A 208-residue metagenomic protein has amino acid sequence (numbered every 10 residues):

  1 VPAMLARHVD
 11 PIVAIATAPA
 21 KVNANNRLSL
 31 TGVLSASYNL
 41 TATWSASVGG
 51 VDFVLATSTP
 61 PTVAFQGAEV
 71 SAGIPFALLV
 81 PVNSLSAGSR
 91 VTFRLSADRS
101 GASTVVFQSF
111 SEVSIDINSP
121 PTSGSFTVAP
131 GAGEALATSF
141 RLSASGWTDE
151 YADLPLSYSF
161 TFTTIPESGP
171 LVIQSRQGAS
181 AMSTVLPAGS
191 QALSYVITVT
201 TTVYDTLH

Functional and structural regions predicted by a protein language model:
P2-V13, T104-S123: Proline/serine/threonine-rich low-complexity linkers at boundaries of modular beta-sandwich domains
A20-N26, S119, A129-T138: Short, solvent-exposed loop/linker segments at the N-terminal edge of repeated beta-sheet extracellular domains
N26-L34, A137-S145: A short beta-strand segment in extracellular, disulfide-stabilized domains
A36-W44, T138-F140, T148-T164: Solvent-exposed loop segments of extracellular immunoglobulin-like
S37, S45-P60, S100-A102, F160-L171: Change "in extracellular beta-sheet-rich domains … of secreted and cell-surface proteins" to "in beta-sheet-rich domains
G67-I74, L171-A181: Short beta-strand segments within Ig-like beta-sandwich modules, predominantly Fibronectin type-III
V82-S89, P187-V196: Surface-exposed, short loops/turns at beta-strand junctions within beta-sandwich domains
F93-A97, V199-T201: Hydrophobic/tyrosine-rich beta-strand signature of extracellular beta-sandwich/beta-rich modules, prominently
